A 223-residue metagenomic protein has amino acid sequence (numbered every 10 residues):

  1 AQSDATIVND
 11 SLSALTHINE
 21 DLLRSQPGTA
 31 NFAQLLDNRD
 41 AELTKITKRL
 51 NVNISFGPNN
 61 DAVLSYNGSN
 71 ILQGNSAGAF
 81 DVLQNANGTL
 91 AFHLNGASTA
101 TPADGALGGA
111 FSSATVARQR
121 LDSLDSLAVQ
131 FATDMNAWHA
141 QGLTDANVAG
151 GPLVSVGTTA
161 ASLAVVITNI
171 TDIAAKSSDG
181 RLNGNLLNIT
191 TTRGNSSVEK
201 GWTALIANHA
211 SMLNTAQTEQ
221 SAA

Functional and structural regions predicted by a protein language model:
A1-A223: S/T-rich, low-complexity, solvent-exposed segments of bacterial secretion/appendage proteins
